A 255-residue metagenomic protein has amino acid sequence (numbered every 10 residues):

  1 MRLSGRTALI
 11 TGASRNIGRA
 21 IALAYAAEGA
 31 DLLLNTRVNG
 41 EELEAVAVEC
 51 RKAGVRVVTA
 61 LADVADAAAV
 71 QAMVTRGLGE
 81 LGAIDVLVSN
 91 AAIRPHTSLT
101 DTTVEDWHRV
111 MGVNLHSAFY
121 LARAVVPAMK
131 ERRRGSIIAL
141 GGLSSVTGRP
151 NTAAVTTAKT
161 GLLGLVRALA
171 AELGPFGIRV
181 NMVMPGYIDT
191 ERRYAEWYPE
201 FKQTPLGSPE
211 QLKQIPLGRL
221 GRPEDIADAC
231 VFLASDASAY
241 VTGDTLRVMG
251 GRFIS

Functional and structural regions predicted by a protein language model:
S14-R15: Conserved glycine-rich cofactor-binding loop
A30-E44: Conserved glycine-rich Rossmann-like NAD(P)H-binding loop of the short-chain dehydrogenase/reductase
S98-L99, D106-H108, Q211: Substrate-binding pocket helix/loop in short-chain dehydrogenase/reductase
A122, A158, V166: Active-site helix of classical SDR
P127, A171-P175, A239: Alpha-helical segment proximal to the catalytic Tyr-Lys
T147, C230-V231, T242-S255: Short C-terminal tail/terminal secondary-structure segment of NAD(P)H-dependent dehydrogenase/reductase domains
P175, Y187-I215: A glycine/serine/threonine-rich, flexible loop-to-helix segment that serves as the NAD(P) cofactor-binding "lid"
